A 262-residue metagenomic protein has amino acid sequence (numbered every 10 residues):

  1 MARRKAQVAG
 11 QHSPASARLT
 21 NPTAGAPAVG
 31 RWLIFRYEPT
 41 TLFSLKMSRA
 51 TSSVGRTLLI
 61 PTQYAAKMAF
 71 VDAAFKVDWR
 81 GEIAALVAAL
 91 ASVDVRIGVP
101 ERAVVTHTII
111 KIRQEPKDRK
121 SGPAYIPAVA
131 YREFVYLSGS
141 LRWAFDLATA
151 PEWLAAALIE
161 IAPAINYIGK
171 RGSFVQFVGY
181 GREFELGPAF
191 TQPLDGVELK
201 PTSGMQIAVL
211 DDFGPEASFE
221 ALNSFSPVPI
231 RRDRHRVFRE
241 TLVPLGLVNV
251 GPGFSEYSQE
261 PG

Functional and structural regions predicted by a protein language model:
A2-G262: Conserved active-site/ligand-binding neighborhood in enzyme cores
